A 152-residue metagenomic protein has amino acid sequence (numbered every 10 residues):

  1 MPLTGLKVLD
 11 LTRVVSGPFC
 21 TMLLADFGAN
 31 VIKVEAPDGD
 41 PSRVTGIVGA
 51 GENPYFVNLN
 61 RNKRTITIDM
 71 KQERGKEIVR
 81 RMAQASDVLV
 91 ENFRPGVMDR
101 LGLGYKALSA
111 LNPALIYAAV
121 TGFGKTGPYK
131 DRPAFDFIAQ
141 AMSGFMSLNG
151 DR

Functional and structural regions predicted by a protein language model:
M1-R152: N-terminal helix-loop segment corresponding to the beta1-alpha1 unit of nucleotide/adenylate-binding folds
